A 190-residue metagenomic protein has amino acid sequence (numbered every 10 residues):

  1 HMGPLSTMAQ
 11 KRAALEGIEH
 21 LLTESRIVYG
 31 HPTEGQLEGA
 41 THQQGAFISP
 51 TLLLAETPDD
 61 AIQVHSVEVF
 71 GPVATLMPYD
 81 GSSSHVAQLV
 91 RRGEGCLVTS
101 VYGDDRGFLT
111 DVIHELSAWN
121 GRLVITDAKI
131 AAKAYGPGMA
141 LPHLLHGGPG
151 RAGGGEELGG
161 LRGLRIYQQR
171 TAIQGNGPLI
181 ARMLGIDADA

Functional and structural regions predicted by a protein language model:
H1, P32, L144-G147: General secondary-structure edge motif
H1-S6, D189: N-terminal leader/propeptide and maturation segments of large enzyme subunits in energy/redox metabolism and hydrolases
G3, L15, E19, L164-Q168: Generic detector of well-ordered alpha-helical segments enriched in charged/polar residues, highlighting helical
P4-K11, Y102: A generic secondary-structure micro-motif detector that highlights 1-2 residue hydrophobic/ambivalent hotspots embedded
M8, R12-G30: Long, low-complexity segments enriched in small/aliphatic residues
R26-T41: Conserved small-domain helix->loop->beta segment predominantly found in fold-type I
L37-A190: Conserved C-terminal structural/oligomerization subdomain of aldehyde/semialdehyde dehydrogenase
